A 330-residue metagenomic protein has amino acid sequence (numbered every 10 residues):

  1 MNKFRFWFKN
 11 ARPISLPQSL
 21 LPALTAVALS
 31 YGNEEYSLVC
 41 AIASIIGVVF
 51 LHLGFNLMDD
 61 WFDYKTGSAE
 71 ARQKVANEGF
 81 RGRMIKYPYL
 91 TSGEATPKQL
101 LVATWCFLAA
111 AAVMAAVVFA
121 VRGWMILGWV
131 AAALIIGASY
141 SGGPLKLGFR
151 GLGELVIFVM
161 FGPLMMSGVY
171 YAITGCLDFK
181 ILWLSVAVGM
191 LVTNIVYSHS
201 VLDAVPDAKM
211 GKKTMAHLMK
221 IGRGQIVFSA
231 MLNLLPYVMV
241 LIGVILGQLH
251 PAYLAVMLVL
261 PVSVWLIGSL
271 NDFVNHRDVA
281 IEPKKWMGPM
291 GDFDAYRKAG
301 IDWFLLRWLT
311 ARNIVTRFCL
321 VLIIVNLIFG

Functional and structural regions predicted by a protein language model:
M1-A43, G47, L51, F55 (+4 more regions): Topogenic membrane-insertion module of multi-pass membrane proteins
L20-A26, L155-Y170, H217-I221, K285-A295 (+1 more regions): Small-residue-rich segments of transmembrane alpha-helices in multi-pass membrane proteins, especially helix faces
L24, N33-W61, E70-A71, I126-A138 (+1 more regions): Membrane-embedded alpha-helical segments that form the functional core of polytopic membrane enzymes, especially those
V27-I46, A112-G128, M165-V186, V240-L254 (+1 more regions): Helix-coil boundary and interhelical linker segments in multi-pass alpha-helical membrane proteins
V48-F80, N194-A216, I221, Q225: Acidic (Asp/Glu-rich) catalytic motifs at the cytosolic membrane interface
R72-A120, A216-L249, A295-V321: Multi-pass membrane catalytic core of lipid/isoprenoid biosynthesis enzymes
Y87-C176: Intramembrane alpha-helical segments
I245-F329: Extended hydrophobic alpha-helices typical of membrane-associated regions
